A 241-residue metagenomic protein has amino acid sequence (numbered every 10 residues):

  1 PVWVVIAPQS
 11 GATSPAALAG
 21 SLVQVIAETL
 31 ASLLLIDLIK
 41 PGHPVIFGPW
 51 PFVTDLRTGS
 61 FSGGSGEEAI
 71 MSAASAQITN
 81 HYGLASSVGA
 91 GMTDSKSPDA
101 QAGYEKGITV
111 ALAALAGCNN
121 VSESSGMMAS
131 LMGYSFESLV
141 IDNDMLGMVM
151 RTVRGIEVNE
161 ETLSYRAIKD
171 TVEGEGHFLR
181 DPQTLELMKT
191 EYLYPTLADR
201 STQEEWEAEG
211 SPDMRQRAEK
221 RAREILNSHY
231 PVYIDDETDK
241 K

Functional and structural regions predicted by a protein language model:
P1-M145: Glycine-rich anion/phosphate-binding loop at the beta-strand->alpha-helix junction
E137-K241: Catalytic-core signal marking the mid-to-C-terminal active-site face
